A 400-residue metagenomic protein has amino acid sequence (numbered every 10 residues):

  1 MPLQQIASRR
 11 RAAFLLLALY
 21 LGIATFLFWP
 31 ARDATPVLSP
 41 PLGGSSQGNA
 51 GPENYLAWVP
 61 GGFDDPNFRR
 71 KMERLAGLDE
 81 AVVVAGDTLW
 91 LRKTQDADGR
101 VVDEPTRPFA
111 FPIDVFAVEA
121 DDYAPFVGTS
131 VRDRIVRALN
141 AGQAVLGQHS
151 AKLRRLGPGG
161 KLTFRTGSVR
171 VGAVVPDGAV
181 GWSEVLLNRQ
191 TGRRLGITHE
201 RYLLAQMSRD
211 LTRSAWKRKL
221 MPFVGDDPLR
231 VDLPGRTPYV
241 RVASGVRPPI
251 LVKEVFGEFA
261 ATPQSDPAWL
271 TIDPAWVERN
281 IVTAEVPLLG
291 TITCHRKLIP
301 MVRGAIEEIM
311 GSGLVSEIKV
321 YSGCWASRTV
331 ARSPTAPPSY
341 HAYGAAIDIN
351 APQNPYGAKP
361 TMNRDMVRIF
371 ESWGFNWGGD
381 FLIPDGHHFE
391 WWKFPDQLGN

Functional and structural regions predicted by a protein language model:
R11-P30: Hydrophobic membrane-insertion alpha-helices, especially the h-region of bacterial N-terminal signal peptides
P30-D65: Membrane-interface junction motifs in transport/secretion proteins
L38-P40, V83-A138: The feature marks short, hydrophobic/small-residue-biased sequence motifs that occur predominantly
G48-N49, A179-P234: Mechanotransmission and gating elements of multispan inner-membrane complexes involved in transport and envelope
N54-G61, N140-A141, V286-R296, T335 (+1 more regions): Second-shell loop/turn segments in exported
I113-E119, F126-L203: Hydrophobic secondary-structure segments that place a key small or acidic residue at a functional site
V255-E317: Active-site acidic/histidine clusters and adjacent loop/turn architecture that either coordinate catalytic ions
P334-N400: Catalytic cores and adjacent binding grooves of peptidoglycan-active enzymes
